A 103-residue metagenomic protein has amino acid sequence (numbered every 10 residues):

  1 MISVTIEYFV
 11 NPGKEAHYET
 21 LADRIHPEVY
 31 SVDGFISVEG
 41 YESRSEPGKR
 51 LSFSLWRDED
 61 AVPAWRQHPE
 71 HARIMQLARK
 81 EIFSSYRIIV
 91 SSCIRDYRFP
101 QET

Functional and structural regions predicted by a protein language model:
M1-R50, R57-Q67, F83-T103: Short S/T/G/P-rich N-terminal loop/turn motif that feeds into the first structured element of a domain
R79-K80: Arginine/glycine-rich "motif VI" loop of SF2 helicases in the C-terminal RecA-like domain
